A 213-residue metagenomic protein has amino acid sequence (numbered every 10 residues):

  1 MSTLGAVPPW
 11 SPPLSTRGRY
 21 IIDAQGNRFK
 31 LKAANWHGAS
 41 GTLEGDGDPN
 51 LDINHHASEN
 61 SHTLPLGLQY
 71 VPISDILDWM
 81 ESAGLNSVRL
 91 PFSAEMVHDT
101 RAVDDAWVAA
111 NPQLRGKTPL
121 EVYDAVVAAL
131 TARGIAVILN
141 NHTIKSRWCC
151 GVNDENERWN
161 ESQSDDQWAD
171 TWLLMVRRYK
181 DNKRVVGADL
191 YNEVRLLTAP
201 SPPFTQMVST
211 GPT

Functional and structural regions predicted by a protein language model:
M1-P9: Short, basic/low-complexity N-terminal boundary segments at the transition from targeting/disordered tails
P9-T213: Active-site mouth of glycoside hydrolases
